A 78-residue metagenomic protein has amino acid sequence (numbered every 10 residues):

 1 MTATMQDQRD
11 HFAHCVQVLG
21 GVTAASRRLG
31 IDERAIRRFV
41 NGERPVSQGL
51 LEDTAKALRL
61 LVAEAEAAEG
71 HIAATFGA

Functional and structural regions predicted by a protein language model:
M1-G20, E64: A short, Lys/Arg-rich alpha-helix, primarily the initiator
T2, F39, R44, E64-A78: Short, charged recognition helix plus adjacent turn of helix-turn-helix-like nucleic-acid-binding domains
G21-V22, L51: Helix-turn-helix DNA-binding elements, focusing on the entry/boundary residues of the two helices that contact DNA
A24-S26: Short alpha-helical "recognition helix" segments of helix-turn-helix
R34: Key DNA-contact positions within bacterial/archaeal DNA-binding proteins
Q48-A67: DNA major-groove recognition helix of helix-turn-helix/homeodomain DNA-binding modules
